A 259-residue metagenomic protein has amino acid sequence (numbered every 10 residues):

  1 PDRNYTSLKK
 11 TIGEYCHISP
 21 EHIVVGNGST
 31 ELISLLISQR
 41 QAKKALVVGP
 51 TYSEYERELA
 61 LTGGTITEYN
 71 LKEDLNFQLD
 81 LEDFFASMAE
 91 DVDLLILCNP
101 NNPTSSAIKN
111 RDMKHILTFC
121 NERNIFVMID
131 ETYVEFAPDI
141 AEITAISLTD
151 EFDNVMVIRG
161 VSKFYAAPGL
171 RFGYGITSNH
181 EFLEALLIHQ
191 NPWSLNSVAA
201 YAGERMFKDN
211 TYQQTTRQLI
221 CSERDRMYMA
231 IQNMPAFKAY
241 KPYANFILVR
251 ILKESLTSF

Functional and structural regions predicted by a protein language model:
P1-T11, N27, P100, L195: A structural motif shared across PLP-dependent enzymes of the aminotransferase-like
N4, N154-N233, F237-Y240: PLP-dependent aminotransferase class I/II
T6, K10, E31, S38-L97: PLP-dependent aminotransferase-like
G13-L35: Short loop-beta-helix segment that forms the pyridoxal 5′-phosphate
S29-T30, Y52, N99-P103, Y133-V134 (+2 more regions): Short glycine-rich anion-binding loops that position phosphate/pyrophosphate groups of nucleotides and phosphorylated
T67-N70, L94-N101, V127-E131, Y240-P242: Short beta-strands and strand-loop turn motifs
Q78-D91, P103-V127, E131-F164: Active-site pre-lysine segment of PLP-dependent enzymes
Q232-K238, F246-F259: Conserved C-terminal alpha-helix-loop-beta "cap" of PLP-dependent enzymes that closes/shapes the active-site mouth
